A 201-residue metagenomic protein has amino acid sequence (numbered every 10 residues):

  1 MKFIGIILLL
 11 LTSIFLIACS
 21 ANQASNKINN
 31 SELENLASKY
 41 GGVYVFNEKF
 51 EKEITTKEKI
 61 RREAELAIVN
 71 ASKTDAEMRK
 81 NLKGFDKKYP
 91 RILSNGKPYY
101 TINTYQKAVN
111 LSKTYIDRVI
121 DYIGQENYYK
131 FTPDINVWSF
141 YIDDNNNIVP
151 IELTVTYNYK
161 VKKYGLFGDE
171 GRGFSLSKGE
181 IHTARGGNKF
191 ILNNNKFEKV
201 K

Functional and structural regions predicted by a protein language model:
M1-C19: Sec-dependent bacterial lipoprotein signal peptides
K2, N30, I142-N145: Aromatic-enriched hydrophobic runs in primary sequence
S13, K57, I116-R118: Alpha-helical context
L16-P98: N-terminal export/targeting and maturation segments
K73-K201: Extracytoplasmic electrostatic interaction patches
